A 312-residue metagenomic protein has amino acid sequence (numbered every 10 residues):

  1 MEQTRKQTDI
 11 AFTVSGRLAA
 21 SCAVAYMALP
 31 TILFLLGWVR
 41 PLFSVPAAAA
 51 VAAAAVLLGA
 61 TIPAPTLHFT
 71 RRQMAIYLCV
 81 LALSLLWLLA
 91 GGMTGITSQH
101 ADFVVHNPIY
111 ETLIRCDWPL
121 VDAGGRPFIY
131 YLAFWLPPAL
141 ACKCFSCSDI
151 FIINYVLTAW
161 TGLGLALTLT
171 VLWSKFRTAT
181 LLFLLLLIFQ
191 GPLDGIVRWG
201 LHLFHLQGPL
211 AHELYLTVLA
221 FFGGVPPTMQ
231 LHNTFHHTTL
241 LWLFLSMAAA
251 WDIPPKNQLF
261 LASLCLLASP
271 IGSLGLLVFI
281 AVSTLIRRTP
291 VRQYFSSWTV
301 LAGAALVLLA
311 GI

Functional and structural regions predicted by a protein language model:
M1-M74: Membrane-embedded, hydrophobic transmembrane alpha-helices
L29-L33, A54-A60, Q73-A101, T161-L167 (+2 more regions): Transmembrane signal-anchor helices characteristic of membrane glycosylation enzymes that use polyprenol
T31-F34, M229, K256-A281: Membrane-interface alpha helices of multi-pass inner-membrane proteins
L35-F43, C144-F145, F189-P192, L264-G272: Transmembrane helix irregularities
H68-M74, Y155, R177-T180, T289-L301: Membrane-interfacial entry segments at the cytosolic side of transmembrane helices
A90-L243: Active-site lumenal/periplasmic loops and adjacent helix-entry segments of GT-C-fold, multi-pass membrane
T239-N257: Membrane-interface transmembrane helices that cradle and orient dolichyl/undecaprenyl
P254, G275-A302: Perimembrane helix-loop-helix junctions
